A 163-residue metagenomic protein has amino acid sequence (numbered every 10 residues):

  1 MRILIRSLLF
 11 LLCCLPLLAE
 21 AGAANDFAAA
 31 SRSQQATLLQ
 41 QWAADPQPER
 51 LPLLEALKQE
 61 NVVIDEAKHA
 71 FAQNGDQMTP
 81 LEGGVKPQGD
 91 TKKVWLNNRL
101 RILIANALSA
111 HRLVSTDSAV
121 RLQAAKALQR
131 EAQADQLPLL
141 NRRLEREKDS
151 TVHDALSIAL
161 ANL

Functional and structural regions predicted by a protein language model:
M1-R6: Positively charged n-region of N-terminal signal peptides that target proteins for export
S7-P16: Bacterial N-terminal signal peptides
E20-L163: Extended repeat-based scaffolds of very large eukaryotic assembly and lipid-transport proteins
